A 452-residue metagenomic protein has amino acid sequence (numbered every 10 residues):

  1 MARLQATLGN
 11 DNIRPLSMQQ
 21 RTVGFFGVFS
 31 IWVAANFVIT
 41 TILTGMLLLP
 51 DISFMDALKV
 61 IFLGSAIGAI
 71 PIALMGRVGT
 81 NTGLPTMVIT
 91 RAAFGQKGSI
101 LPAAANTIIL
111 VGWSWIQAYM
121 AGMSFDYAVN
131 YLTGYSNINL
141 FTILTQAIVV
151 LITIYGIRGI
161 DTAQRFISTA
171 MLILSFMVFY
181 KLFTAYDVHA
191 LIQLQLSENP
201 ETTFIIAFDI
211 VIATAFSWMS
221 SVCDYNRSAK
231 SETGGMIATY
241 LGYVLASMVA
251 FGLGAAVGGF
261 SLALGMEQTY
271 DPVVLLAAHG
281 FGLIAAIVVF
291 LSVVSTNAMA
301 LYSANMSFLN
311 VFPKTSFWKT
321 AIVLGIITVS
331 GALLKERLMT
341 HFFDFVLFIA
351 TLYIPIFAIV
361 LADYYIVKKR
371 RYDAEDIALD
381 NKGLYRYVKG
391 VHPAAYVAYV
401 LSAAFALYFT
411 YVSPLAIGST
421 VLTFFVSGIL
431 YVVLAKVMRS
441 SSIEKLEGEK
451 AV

Functional and structural regions predicted by a protein language model:
M1-M55, F176, E201-F208, R227-E232 (+1 more regions): Membrane-interface "cap" regions at the ends of multi-pass membrane proteins
F25-T41, L182, L194-V257, H279-A298 (+1 more regions): Hydrophobic, membrane-embedded alpha-helices of multi-pass small-molecule transporters
V38, A66-P71, N106-Q117, A170-K181 (+3 more regions): Selective recognition of specific alpha-helical transmembrane segments in multi-pass small-molecule
D51, R77, A93, L101 (+8 more regions): Membrane-water interface regions at transmembrane-helix termini and the short interhelical loops of multi-pass membrane
A103-A104, N130-Y155, T169-F179, T203-V222 (+3 more regions): Transmembrane alpha-helical segments of multi-pass small-molecule transport proteins
L140, L144-T145, V149-L182, Q195-E198 (+4 more regions): Membrane-interface loop-to-helix entry segments
T169-L196, A207, V211-F216, L253-S261 (+1 more regions): Hydrophobic alpha-helical segments and their helix-loop junctions in multi-pass secondary transporters
A358-L430, L434-V437, S442-V452: C-terminal membrane-solvent junction of multi-pass transporters and transport-like membrane proteins
